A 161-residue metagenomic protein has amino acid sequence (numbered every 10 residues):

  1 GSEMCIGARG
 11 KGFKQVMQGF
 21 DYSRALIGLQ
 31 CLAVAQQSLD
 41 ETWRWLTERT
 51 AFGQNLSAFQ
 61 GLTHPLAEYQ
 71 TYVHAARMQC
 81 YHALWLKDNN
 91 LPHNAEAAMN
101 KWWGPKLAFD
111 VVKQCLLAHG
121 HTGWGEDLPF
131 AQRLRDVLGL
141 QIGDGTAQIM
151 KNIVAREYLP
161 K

Functional and structural regions predicted by a protein language model:
G1-C5: Short, small-residue-biased leader/transition segments that mark boundaries at the very start of proteins
I6-Q18: A short, charged helix-loop
Q18-K161: Alpha-helical interface subdomain recognition
